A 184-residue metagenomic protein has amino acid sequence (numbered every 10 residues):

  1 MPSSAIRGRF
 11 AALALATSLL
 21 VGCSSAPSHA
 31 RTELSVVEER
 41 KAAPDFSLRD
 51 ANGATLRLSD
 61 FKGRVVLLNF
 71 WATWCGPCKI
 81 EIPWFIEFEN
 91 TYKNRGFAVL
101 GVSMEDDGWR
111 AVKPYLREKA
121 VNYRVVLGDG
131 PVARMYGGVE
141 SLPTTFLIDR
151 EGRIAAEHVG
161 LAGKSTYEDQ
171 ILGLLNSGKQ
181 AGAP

Functional and structural regions predicted by a protein language model:
M1-D45, R49, Q170, K179-P184: N-terminal targeting signals for export/organelle localization
F46, F61, F70-W71, Y115 (+1 more regions): Conserved hydrophobic/aromatic "anchor" residues that stabilize well-ordered secondary structure elements
L56-K79: Short active-site neighborhood of thiol/selenol oxidoreductases, capturing the structured segment around
F61-R64, N94, V121-N122: Active-site acidic short loop of glycosyltransferases
V65-V66, F97, P143: Alpha/beta-hydrolase fold active-site loops
L67-N69, G101-S103, F146-L147: Hydrophobic beta-strand core positions in alpha/beta domains
K79-K119, G128-M135: Structural microenvironment flanking redox-active thiols in thiol-disulfide oxidoreductases
P114-N122, L127-L172: Thiol/disulfide oxidoreductase modules built on the thioredoxin-like
